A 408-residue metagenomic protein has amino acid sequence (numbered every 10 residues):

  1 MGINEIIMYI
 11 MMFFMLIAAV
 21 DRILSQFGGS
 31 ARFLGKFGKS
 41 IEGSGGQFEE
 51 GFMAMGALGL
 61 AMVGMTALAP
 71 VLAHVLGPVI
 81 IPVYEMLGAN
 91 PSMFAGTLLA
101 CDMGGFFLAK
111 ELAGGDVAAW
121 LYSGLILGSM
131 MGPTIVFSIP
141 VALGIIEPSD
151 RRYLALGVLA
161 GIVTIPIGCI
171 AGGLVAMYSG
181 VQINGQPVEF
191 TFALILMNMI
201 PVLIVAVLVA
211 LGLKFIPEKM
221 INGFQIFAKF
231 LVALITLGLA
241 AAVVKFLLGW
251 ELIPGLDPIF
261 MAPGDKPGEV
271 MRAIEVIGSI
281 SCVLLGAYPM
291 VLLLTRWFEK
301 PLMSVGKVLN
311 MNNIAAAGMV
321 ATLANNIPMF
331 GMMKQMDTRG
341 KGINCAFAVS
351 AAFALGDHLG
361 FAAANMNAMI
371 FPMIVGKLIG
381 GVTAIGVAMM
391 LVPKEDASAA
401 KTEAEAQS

Functional and structural regions predicted by a protein language model:
M1-G64, S123-G128, I135-G286, N367-S408: Signature of multi-pass transmembrane helix bundles
G43-A54, I81-M86, K229, K300-M311: Short amphipathic alpha-helical coupling elements at transmembrane boundaries
L68-G77, I170, K245, F353-A368 (+1 more regions): Juxtamembrane "helix exit" motif at the C-terminal ends of alpha-helical transmembrane segments in multi-pass membrane
P70-V75, A109-D116, L174-S179, W250: Transmembrane alpha-helix boundary signature
V71, V75-V83, L293-V308, G386 (+1 more regions): Membrane-spanning helices that line or support transport/gating and their immediate boundary helices in channels
V71-N90, E251-F260: Interfacial/capping segments of alpha-helical transmembrane domains
L87-I167, N312-M366: Alpha-helical membrane segments and immediately flanking helix-loop junctions that form or couple to the substrate/ion
A287-Y288, P301-K307, I314-M319: Intrinsically disordered, low-complexity segments enriched in Gly and acidic/Ser/Thr residues that form flexible
